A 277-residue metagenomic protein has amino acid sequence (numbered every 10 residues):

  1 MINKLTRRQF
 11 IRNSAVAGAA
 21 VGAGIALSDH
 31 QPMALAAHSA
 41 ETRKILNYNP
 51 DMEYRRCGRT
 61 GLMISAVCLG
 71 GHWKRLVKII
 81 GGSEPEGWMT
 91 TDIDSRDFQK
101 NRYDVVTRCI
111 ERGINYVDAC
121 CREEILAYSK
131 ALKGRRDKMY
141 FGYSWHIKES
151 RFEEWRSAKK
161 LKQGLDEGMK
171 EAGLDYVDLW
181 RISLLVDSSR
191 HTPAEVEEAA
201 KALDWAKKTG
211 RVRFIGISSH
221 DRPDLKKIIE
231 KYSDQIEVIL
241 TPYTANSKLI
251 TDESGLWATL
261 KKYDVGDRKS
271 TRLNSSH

Functional and structural regions predicted by a protein language model:
I2-Y143, A202, K208: N-terminal binding-site loop/beta-alpha segment at the start of enzyme catalytic domains that lines or forms
R8, D51, S183-S275: Beta/alpha (TIM)-barrel catalytic core signal, keyed to glycine-rich beta->alpha loops juxtaposed to Asp/Glu that bind
Y54, V106, I125-S129, K162-M169 (+3 more regions): Generic structural signal for well-ordered alpha-helices, preferentially at hydrophobic/aromatic core positions
R59-G61, S129-D137, K170-G173, I229-S233 (+1 more regions): Acidic (Asp/Glu)-rich catalytic clusters
A66-C68, Y116, K138-G142, Y176-R181 (+3 more regions): Structural preference for beta-strand elements that scaffold enzyme active sites
D94-R108, S157-E171, D221-I229: Short, acidic/polar
V117-A127, K148-K159, S188-T192, S219-P223 (+1 more regions): Acidic-and-aromatic substrate-binding clefts and catalytic sites of carbohydrate-active enzymes
K160-W180, W205-T209: CE4/NodB-like, metal-dependent polysaccharide N-deacetylase domain that modifies extracellular/periplasmic N-acetylated
